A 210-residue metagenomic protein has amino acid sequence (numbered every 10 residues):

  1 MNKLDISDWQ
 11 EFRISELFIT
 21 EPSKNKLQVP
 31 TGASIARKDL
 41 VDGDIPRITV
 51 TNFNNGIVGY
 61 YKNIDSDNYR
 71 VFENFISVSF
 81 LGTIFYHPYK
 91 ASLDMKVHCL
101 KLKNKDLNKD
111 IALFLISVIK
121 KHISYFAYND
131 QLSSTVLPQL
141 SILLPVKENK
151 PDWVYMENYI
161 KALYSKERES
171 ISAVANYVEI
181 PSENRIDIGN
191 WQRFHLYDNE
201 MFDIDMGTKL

Functional and structural regions predicted by a protein language model:
M1-N55, K147-L210: Non-catalytic DNA-recognition/assembly elements of restriction-modification systems
I14, F18, R47-I48, I76-S79 (+3 more regions): General detector of folded, globular domains
A33, N63, F85, A127-Y128: Eukaryotic intrinsically disordered and solvent-exposed regulatory patches
K38-D39, Y69, K90-A91, Q131-S133: Sterically constrained small-residue positions within well-ordered secondary structures of folded domains
V41-D44, V71-E73, D94, V136: Short, well-ordered loop/turn elements at secondary-structure boundaries
I57-L113: A short beta-sheet element
L81, D94-V97, K101-L102, L115-K147: Glycine-anchored helix-breaking recognition loops at helix->coil/strand junctions
